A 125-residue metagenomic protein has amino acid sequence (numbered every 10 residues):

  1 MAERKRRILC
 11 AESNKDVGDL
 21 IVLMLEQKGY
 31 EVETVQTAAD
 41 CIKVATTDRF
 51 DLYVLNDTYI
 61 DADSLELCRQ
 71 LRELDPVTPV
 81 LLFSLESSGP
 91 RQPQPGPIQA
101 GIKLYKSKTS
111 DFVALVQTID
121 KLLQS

Functional and structural regions predicted by a protein language model:
M1-K15, V22, D111-S125: Non-catalytic signal-transmission and effector/linker regions of two-component phosphorelay proteins
S13, L82-S88, T109: Conserved active-site segment of CheY-like receiver
K15-E33: Two-component/phosphorelay signaling modules centered on CheY-like receiver
Q27, K43, R69, E73 (+2 more regions): CheY-like receiver
T34-L52: Acidic, metal-coordinating helix/loop segments flanking the phosphotransfer/catalytic sites of two-component signaling
T46-D48, L71-T78: Conserved phosphotransfer cores of two-component systems
L55-R72, P90: Conserved phosphotransfer microenvironments
E66, E86-K106, V113-Q117: Alpha4 helix (beta4-alpha4-beta5 surface) of REC/receiver domains from two-component response regulators
